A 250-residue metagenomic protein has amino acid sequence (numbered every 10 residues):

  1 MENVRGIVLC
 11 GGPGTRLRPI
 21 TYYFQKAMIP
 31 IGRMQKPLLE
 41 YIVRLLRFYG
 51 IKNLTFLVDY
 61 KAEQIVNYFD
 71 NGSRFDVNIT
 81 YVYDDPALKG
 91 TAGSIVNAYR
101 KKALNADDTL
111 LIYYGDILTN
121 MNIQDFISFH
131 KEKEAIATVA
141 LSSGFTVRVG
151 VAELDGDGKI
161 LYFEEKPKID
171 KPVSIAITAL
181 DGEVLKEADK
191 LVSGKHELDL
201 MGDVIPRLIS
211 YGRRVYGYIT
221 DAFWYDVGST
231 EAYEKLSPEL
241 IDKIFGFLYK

Functional and structural regions predicted by a protein language model:
M1-V8, R16, G32-Y114, D125 (+2 more regions): Conserved N-terminal catalytic core of the sugar/cofactor nucleotidyltransferase
P13, F24, M34, K61 (+2 more regions): A generic "binding-loop/recognition-motif" signal
P19-Y22: Conserved catalytic-core motifs of eukaryotic protein kinase domains, centered on the activation segment
M28, A152-L154, G217: A structural signal for short hydrophobic beta-strand segments in well-ordered beta-sheet cores
I51, D107, E134-A135, G212-R213: Short, high-confidence coil segments that cap the C-terminus of an alpha-helix and link into the following beta-strand
N71-F75, L154, P206-I209: Short, conserved catalytic or adaptor-binding loops enriched in Gly and charged residues
L111, L118, I127-K131, G144-T146 (+1 more regions): Catalytic-core segments of class I nucleotidyltransferases/pyrophosphorylases that form NMP-activated intermediates
K133-S143: A short, conserved acidic/glycine-rich loop-to-beta-strand motif that forms the donor nucleotide-sugar/metal
